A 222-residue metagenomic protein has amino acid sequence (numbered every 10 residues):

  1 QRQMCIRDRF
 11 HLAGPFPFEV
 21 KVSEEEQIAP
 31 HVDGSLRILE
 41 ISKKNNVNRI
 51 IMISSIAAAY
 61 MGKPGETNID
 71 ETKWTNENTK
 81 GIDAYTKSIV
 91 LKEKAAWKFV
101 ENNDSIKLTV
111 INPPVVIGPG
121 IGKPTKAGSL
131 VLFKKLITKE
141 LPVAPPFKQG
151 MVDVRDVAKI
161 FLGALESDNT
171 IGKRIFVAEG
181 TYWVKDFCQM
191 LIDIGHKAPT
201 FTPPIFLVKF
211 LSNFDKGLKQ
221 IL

Functional and structural regions predicted by a protein language model:
Q1-Q3, R7-D33: NAD(P)H-binding glycine-rich loop region in Rossmannoid oxidoreductase-like domains and their noncatalytic homologs
P15, S55-I82, T138: Active-site "gating" loop of Rossmann-like NAD(P)-dependent oxidoreductase/epimerase domains
V20-K21, N76-G81, G122-K123, L130-V152: A conserved pocket-lining segment of Rossmann-fold NAD(P)-dependent short-chain dehydrogenase/reductase
E26-R37, K87-S88, V152: Glycine-rich NAD(P)-binding loop of the Rossmann-fold in SDR/ketoreductase-type enzymes
T79-T109: Active-site Tyr-X1-5-Lys
N103-I106, G118-V131, A164-I175: Glycine/proline-rich active-site loop of Rossmann-fold NAD(P)-dependent oxidoreductases
M151, I160-I221: Mid/C-terminal beta-alpha module of Rossmann-like enzyme folds, strongest in SDR-family dehydrogenases/epimerases
